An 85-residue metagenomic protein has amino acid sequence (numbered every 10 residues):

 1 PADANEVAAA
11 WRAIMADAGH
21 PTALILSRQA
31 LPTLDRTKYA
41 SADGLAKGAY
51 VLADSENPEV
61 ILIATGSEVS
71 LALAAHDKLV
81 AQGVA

Functional and structural regions predicted by a protein language model:
A2: TRNA-recognition modules of translation machinery and tRNA-sensing kinases, especially anticodon-binding
N5-K78, Q82: Glycine-/acidic-rich phosphate or pyrophosphate-binding loops and their flanking alpha/beta elements
A85: Residue-level detector of anion-binding/catalytic polar loops
